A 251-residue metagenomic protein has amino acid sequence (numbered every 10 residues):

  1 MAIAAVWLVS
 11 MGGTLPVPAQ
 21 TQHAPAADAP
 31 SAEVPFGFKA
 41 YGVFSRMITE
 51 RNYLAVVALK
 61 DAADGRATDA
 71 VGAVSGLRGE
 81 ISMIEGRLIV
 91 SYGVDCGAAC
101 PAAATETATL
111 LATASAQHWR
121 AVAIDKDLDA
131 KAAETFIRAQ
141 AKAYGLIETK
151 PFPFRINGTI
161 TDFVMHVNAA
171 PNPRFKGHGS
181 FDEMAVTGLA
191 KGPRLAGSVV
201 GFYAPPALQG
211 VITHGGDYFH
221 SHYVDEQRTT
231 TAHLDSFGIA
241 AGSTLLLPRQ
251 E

Functional and structural regions predicted by a protein language model:
A2-G13: Bacterial N-terminal signal peptides
A5-V6, V17, S221: Cleavable N-terminal signal peptides
G12-Q22: Signal peptide processing junction and immediate N-terminal pro/mature segment of secreted/exported proteins
H23-A63, A67-R78, M83, D95-T213 (+2 more regions): Cysteine-centric segments in proteins
R87-I89: Hydrophobic residues embedded in beta-strands of well-ordered beta-sheets
S91-Y92, H222: Beta-strand residues in well-ordered beta-sheet regions across diverse protein folds
T213-E226, T231-D235: Active-site scaffold segments
